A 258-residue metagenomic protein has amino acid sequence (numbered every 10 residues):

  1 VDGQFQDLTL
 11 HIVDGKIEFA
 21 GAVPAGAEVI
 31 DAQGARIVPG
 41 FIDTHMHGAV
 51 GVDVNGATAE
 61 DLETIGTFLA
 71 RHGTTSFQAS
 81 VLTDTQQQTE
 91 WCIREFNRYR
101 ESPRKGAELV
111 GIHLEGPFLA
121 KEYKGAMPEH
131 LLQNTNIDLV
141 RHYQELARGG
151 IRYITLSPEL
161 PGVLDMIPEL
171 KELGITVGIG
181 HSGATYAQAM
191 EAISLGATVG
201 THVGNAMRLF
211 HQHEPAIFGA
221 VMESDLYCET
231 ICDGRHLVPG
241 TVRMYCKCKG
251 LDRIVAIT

Functional and structural regions predicted by a protein language model:
V1-V38: Histidine-rich, glycine-flanked metal-binding segment
L10, G15, G34, H45 (+4 more regions): Divalent metal-coordination and catalytic microenvironments
A25-E63, T67: Replace "His-x-His-based motif
F41, G48-A57, Q78-Q88, A206-E223: Active-site loop-to-helix "anion-binding N-cap" substructures in soluble metabolic enzymes
H47, E63-E95, A107-A120, A147-E159 (+3 more regions): Divalent metal-dependent hydrolysis catalytic cores, especially in the metallo-beta-lactamase
T58-D61, C92-E95, N136-D138, Q212-F218: Charged helix-capping and loop-helix junction motifs
L114, K121-I137, R141-A216: Divalent metal-binding pocket/active-site signature
M166, Q188-T258: Active-site-adjacent C-terminal substructures of enzyme catalytic domains
